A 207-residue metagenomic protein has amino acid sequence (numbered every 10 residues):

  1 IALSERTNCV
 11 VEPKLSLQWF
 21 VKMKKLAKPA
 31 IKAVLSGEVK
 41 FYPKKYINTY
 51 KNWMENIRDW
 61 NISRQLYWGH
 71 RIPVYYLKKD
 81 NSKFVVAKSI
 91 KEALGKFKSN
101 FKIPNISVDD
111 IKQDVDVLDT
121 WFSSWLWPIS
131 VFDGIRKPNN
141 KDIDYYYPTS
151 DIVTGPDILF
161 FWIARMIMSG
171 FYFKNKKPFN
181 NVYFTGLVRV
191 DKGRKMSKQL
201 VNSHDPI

Functional and structural regions predicted by a protein language model:
I1-S82, D110, I158, R194 (+1 more regions): Residue patterns forming the tRNA-binding/recognition surfaces of aminoacyl-tRNA synthetases and related DALR
L66-G69, Y75-K78, F84-I207: Alpha-helical recognition segments enriched in aromatics with Gly/Pro capping that present substrate-recognition
